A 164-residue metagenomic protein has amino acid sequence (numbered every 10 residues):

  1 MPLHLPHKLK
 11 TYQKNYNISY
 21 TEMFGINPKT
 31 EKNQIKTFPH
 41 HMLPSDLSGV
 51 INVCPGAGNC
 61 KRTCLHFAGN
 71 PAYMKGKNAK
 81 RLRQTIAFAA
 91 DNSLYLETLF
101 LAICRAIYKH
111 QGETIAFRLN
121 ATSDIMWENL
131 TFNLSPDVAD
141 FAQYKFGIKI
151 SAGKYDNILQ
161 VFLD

Functional and structural regions predicted by a protein language model:
M1-D164: Class I S-adenosyl-L-methionine
